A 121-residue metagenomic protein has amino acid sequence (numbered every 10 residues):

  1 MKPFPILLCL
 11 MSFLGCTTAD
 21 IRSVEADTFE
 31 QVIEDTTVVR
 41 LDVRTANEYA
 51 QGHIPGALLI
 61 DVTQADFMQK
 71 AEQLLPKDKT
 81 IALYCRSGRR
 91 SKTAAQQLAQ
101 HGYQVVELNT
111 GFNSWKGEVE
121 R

Functional and structural regions predicted by a protein language model:
K2-P3, F13-V32, V38, N47-T80 (+1 more regions): Rhodanese-like catalytic fold shared by cysteine-dependent sulfurtransferases and DSP/PTP-type phosphatases
I6-L10: Hydrophobic helical h-region of N-terminal Sec-dependent signal peptides in bacterial secretory/periplasmic proteins
R40-D42: Structural scaffold elements adjacent to functional motifs in cytosolic proteins
Y84: Short, surface-exposed ligand- or partner-binding patches at beta-edge/loop junctions that are enriched in aromatics
